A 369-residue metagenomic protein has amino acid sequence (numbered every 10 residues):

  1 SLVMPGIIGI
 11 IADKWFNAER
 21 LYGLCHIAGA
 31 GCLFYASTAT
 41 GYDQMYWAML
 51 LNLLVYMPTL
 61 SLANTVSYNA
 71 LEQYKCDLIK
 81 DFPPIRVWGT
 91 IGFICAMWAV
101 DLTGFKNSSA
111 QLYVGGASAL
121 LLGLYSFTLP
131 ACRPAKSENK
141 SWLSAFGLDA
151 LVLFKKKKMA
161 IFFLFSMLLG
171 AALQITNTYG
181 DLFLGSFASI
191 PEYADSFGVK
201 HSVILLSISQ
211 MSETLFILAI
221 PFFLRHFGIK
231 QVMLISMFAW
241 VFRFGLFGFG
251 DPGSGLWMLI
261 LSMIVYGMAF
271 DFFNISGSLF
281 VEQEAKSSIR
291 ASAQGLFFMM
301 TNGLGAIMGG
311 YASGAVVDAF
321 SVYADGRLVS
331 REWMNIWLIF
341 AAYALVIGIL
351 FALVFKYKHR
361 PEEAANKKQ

Functional and structural regions predicted by a protein language model:
S1-I10, I204-A219: Central cavity-lining transmembrane alpha-helices of secondary-active solute carriers, predominantly the Major
D13-H26, R225-M237: Cytoplasmic membrane-interface "Motif A"-like loop-to-helix N-cap segments of 12-TM Major Facilitator Superfamily
I27-G41, F238-P252: C-terminal ends and interior cores of transmembrane alpha-helices in multi-pass membrane transporters/permeases
C32, Y42-L62, V66, M167-L168 (+1 more regions): Hydrophobic core of transmembrane alpha-helices in multi-pass small-molecule transporters, especially MFS/SLC-type
Y35-A39, A119-A131, S321, I336-Q369: Multi-pass alpha-helical transporter architecture, strongest for 12-TM Major Facilitator/SLC carriers used
L102-S118, A315-A344: A membrane-interface helix-boundary motif in multi-pass transporters
L129-L164, S189-A194: Juxtamembrane intracellular "pre-TM" segments in multi-pass secondary transporters
T178-H201: Short amphipathic helix-loop junctions that connect adjacent transmembrane helices in Major Facilitator Superfamily/SLC
